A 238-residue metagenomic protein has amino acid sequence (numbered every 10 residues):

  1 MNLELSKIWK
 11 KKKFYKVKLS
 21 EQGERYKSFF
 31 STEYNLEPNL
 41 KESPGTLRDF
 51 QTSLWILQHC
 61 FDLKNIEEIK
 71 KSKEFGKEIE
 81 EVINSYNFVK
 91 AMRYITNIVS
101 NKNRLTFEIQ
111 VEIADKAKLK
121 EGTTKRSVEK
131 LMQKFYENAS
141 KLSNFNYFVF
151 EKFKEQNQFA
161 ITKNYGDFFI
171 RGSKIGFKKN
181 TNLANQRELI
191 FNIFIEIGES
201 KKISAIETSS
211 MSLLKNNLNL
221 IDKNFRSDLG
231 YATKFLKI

Functional and structural regions predicted by a protein language model:
M1-I238: A nucleotide- and high-energy phosphate-metabolite-utilizing enzyme signature
